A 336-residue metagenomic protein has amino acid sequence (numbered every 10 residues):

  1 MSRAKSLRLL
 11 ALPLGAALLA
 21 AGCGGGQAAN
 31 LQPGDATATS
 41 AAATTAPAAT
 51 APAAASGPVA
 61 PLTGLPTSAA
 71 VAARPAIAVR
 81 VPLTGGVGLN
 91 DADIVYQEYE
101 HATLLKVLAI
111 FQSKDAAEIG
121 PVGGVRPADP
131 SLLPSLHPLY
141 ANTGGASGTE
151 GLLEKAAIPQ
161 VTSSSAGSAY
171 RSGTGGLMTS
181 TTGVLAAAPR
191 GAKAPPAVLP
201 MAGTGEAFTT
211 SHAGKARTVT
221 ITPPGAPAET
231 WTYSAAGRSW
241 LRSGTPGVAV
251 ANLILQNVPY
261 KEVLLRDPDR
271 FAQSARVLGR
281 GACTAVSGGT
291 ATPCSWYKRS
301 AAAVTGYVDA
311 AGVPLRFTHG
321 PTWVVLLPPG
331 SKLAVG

Functional and structural regions predicted by a protein language model:
M1-A11: Bacterial N-terminal signal peptides that target proteins for export
L19-G22: C-terminal motif of bacterial Sec signal peptides marking the signal peptidase cleavage site
G24-Q27: Bacterial signal peptide processing site
G34, A55-P66, A70-A92, T103-I110 (+1 more regions): A surface/extracellular/periplasmic glyco- and lipid-processing/surface-interacting theme
A36-A53: Extracellular mucin-like PTS domains
